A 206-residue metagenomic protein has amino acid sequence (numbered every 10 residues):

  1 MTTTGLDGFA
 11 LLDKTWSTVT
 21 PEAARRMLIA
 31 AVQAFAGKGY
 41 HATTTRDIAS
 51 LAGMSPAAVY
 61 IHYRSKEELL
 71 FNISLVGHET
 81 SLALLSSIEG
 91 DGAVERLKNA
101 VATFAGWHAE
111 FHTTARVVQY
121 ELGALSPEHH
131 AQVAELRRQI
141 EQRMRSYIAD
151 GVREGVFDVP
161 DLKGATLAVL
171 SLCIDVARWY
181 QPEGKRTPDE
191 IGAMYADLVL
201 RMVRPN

Functional and structural regions predicted by a protein language model:
M1-E22, Q33: N-terminal intrinsically disordered/low-complexity leader segments
T2, E22-R26, A30, A34-E68 (+1 more regions): Helix-turn-helix
A30-A34, W107, R143, L172: Short amphipathic alpha-helical elements of helix-turn-helix/winged-helix folds
Y40-H41, F157, R186: Conserved hydrophobic residue
N72, S86-T113, A165-V169, G192: Hydrophobic alpha-helical connector segments
E79-L82, E128-E154, K163-L167, E190: Amphipathic alpha-helical packing segments from all-alpha helical-bundle domains
A109-E128, R178, P182: Amphipathic alpha-helical segments used for helix-helix packing
T114, V159-R178, E190-M202: Hydrophobic alpha-helical segments that form the core of small-molecule binding pockets and/or dimer interfaces
